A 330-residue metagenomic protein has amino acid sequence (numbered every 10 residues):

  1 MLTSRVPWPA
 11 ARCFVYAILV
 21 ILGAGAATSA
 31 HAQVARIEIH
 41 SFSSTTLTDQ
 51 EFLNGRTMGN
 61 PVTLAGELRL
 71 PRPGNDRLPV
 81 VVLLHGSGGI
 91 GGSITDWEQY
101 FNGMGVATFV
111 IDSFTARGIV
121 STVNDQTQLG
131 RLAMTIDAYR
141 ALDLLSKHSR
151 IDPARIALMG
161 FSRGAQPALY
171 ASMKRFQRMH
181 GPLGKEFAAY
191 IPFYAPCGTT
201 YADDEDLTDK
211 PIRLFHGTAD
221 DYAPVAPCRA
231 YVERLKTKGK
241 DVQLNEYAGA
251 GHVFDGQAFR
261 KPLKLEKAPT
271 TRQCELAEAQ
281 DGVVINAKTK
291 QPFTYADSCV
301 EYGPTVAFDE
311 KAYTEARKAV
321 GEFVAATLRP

Functional and structural regions predicted by a protein language model:
R12-G25: Bacterial N-terminal signal peptides
A26-A32: Sec/Tat signal peptide C-region and signal peptidase I cleavage site
Q33-D76: N-terminal cap/lid segment of alpha/beta-hydrolase-fold proteins
L53-E67, R77-K147, Y295-T305: Serine-hydrolase catalytic machinery in alpha/beta-hydrolase-like enzymes
D96, P224-R234, F259: Short alpha-helix in the alpha/beta-hydrolase fold that links the catalytic acid
G130-D209, A219-Y222, A226: Primarily recognizes the serine-hydrolase "nucleophile elbow" in alpha/beta-hydrolase and SGNH/GDSL folds
D209-H216, D220, Y231, V242-N245: Catalytic His-Asp charge-relay segment
D241-P330: C-terminal catalytic histidine-bearing segment of alpha/beta-hydrolase fold enzymes
